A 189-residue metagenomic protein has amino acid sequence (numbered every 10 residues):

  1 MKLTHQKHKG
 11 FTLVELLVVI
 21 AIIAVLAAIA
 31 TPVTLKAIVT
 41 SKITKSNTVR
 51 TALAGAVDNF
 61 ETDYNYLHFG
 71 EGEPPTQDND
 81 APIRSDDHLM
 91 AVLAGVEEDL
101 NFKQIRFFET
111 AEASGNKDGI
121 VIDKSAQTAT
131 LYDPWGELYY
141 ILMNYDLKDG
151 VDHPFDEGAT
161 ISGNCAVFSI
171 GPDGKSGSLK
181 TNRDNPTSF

Functional and structural regions predicted by a protein language model:
M1-Q6: N-terminal secretory signal peptides that target proteins for export/translocation
H8-A37, K42: N-terminal single-pass transmembrane signal-anchor helix
I43, N47-F189: N-terminal pilin/flagellin-like segments and related low-complexity appendage regions
